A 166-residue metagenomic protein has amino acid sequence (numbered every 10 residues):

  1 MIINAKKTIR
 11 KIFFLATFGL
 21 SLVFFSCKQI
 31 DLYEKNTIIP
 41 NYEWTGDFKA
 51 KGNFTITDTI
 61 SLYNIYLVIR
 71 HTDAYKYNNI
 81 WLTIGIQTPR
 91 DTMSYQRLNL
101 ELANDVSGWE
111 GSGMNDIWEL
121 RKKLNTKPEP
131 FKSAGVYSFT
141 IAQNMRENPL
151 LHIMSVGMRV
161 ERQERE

Functional and structural regions predicted by a protein language model:
I2-A16: Bacterial N-terminal signal peptides that target proteins for export
V23-S26: C-terminal motif of bacterial Sec signal peptides marking the signal peptidase cleavage site
K28-D31: Bacterial signal peptide processing site
T59-S61, I84, T92: Coil residues (strongly favoring Ser/Thr
L67-Y75, M145: Short amphipathic, basic-aromatic surface patches that mediate peripheral association with negatively charged
K76-L82, H152-S155: Short coil-to-beta strand junction motifs in C2/discoidin
N99-P130: An anionic, turn-rich surface loop/hairpin at beta-sheet edges that serves as a generic interaction/coordination patch
K132-N148, H152-R162: Internal, hydrophobic beta-strand segments that form the core of beta-sheet-rich folds
